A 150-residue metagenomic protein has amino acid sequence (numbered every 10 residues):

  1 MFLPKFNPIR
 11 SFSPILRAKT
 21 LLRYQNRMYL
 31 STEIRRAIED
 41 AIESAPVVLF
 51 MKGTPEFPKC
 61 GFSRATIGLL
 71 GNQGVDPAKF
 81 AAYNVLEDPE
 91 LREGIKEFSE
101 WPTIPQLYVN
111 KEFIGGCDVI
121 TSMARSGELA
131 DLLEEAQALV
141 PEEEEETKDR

Functional and structural regions predicted by a protein language model:
M1-E33: N-terminal mitochondrial targeting presequence
I34-R36, R92-G94: Eukaryotic intrinsically disordered and solvent-exposed regulatory patches
I38-A78: Local sequence-structure signature of Cys/Sec-based thiol-disulfide redox active-site neighborhoods
L49, L70, F80, I104-L107 (+1 more regions): Structural signal for hydrophobic/aromatic residues that build the beta-strand cores of folded beta-sheet domains
A81-L86: Residue-level recognition of beta-strand->loop/alpha-helix junctions
E87-L91: Short acidic loop-to-helix transition motifs that present clustered carboxylates
E97-P102: Thiol/disulfide oxidoreductase modules built on the thioredoxin-like
V109-E144: Non-catalytic, surface beta->alpha helical segment in thiol-disulfide oxidoreductase systems
